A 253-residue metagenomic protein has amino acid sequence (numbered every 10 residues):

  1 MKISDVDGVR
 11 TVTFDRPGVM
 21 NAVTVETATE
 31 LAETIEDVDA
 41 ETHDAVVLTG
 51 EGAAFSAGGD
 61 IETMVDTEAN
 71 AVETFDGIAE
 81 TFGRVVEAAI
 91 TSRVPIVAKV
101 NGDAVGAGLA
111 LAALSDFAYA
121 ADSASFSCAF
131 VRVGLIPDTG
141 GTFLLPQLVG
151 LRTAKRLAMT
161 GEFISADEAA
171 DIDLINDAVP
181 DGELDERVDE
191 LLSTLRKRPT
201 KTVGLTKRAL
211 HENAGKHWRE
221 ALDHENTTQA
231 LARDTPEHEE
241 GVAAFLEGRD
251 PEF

Functional and structural regions predicted by a protein language model:
M1-T11, D15, E162-L195, G204-N213 (+1 more regions): Amphipathic alpha-helical segments at domain termini/boundaries
M1-T49, E87: Conserved CoA-thioester-binding segment of acyl-CoA-metabolizing enzymes
V12, R16, E30-L31, L48 (+6 more regions): Terminal peptide-recognition signature
G50-A88: Glycine- (often His-adjacent) and acidic-residue-rich active-site loop that binds/positions the CoA thioester
G58, A79-G83, G106, F163 (+1 more regions): Glycine-rich phosphate-binding loop at the start of an alpha helix
A88-T200, T235: Crotonase-fold acyl-CoA enzyme core
L157, A169, A209-N213, T228-R233: Helix-loop "lid/cap" segments that line or gate small-molecule binding pockets
E225, E237-H238, A244: Interdomain hinge/lid region at the active-site interface of Rossmann-like NAD(P)-dependent oxidoreductases
